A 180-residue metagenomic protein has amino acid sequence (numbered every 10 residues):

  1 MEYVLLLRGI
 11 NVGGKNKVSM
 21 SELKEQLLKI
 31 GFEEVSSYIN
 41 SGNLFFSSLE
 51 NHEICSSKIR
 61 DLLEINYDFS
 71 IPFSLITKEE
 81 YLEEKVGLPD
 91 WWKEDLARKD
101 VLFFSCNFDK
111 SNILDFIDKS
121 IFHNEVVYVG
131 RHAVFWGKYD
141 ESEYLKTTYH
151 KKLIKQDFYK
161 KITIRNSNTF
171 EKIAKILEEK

Functional and structural regions predicted by a protein language model:
E2-S41, F45-K180: Surface-exposed, charge/polar-rich loops and edge strands
